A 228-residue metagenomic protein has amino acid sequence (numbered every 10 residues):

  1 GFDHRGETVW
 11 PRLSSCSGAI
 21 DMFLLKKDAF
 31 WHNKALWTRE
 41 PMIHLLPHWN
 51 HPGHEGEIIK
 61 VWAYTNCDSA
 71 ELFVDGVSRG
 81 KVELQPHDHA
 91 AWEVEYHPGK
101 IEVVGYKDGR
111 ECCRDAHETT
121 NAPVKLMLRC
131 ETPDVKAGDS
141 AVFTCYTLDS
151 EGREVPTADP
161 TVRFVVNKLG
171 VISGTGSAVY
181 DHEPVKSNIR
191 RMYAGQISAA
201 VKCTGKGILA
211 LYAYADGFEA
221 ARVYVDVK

Functional and structural regions predicted by a protein language model:
G1-G138, S150-E154: Substrate-binding clefts and catalytic carboxylate motifs of secreted carbohydrate-active enzymes
A70-G76, D159-S173: Extended low-complexity, serine/threonine- and proline-enriched intrinsically disordered segments
G76-Q85, S173-I189: Solvent-exposed serine/threonine-rich low-complexity stretches and specific carbohydrate-binding patches
A91-Y96, V185-G205: Short, hydrophobic beta-strand segments
P98-E102, V142, I208-A210: Short, conserved beta-strand segments of beta-strand-rich sandwich/propeller modules, principally
R114-N121, F218-K228: Short beta-strand elements
P123-M127, V165-D181: Short aromatic-acidic-glycine turn motif
